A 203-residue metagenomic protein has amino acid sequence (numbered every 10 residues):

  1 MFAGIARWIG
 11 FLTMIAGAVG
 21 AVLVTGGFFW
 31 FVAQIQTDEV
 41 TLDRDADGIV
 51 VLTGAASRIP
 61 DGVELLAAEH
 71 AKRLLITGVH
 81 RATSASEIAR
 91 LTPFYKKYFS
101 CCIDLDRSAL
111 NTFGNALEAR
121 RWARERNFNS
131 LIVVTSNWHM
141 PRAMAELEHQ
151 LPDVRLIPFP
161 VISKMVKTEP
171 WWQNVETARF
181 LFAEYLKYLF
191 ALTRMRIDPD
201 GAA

Functional and structural regions predicted by a protein language model:
M1-G4, E169-P170, E176, F180: Coil-to-alpha-helix initiation sites in intrinsically disordered, low-complexity, charged segments
F2-E39: N-terminal type II signal-anchor transmembrane helix that functions as the membrane-insertion/stop-transfer segment
W30-V175: A structural signal for short, hydrophobic/glycine-enriched beta-strand patches
Q173-G201: A transmembrane-helix-recognition feature enriched in membrane-embedded lipid enzymes and envelope glyco-/phospholipid
